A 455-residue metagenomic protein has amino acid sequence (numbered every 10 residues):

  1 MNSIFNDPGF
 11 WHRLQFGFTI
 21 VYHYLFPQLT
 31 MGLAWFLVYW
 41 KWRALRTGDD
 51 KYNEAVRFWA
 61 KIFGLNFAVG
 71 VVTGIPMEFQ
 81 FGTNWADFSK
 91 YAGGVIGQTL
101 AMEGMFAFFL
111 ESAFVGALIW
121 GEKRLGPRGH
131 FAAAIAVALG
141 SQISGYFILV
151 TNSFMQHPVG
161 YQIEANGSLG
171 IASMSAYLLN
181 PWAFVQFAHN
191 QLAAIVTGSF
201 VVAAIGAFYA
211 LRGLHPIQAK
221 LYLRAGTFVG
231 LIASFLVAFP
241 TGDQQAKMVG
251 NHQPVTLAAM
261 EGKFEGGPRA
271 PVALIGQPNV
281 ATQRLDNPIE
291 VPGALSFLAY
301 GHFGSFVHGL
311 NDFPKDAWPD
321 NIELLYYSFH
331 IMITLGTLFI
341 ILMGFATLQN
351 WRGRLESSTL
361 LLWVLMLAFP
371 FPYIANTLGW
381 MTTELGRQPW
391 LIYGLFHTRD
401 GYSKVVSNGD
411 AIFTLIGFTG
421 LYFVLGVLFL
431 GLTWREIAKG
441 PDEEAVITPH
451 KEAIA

Functional and structural regions predicted by a protein language model:
M1-A455: Polytopic transmembrane helical bundles with strong interfacial aromatic enrichment
